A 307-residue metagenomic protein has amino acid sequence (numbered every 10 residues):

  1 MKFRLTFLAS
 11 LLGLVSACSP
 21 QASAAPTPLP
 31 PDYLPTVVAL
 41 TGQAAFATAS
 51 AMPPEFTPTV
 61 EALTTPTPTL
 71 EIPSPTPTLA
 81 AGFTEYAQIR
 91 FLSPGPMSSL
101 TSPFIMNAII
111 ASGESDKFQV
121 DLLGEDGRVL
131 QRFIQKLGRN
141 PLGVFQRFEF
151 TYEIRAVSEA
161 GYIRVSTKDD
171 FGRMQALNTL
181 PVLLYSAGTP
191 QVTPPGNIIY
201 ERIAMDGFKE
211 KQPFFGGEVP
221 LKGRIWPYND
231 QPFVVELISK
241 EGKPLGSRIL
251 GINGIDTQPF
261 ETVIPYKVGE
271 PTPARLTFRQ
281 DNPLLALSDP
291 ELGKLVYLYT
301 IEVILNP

Functional and structural regions predicted by a protein language model:
M1-P307: Intrinsically disordered, low-complexity Ser/Thr/Pro-rich tracts
